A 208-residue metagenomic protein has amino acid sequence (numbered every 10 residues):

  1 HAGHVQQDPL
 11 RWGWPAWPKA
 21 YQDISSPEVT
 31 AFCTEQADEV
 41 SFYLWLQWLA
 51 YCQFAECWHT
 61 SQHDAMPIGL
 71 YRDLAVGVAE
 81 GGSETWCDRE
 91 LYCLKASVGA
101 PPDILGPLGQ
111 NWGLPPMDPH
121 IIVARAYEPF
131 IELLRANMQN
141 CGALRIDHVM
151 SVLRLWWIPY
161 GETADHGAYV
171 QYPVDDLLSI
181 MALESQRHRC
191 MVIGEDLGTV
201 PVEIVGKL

Functional and structural regions predicted by a protein language model:
H1-A55, G77-L208: Alpha-amylase-like alpha-glycosidases and glucanotransferases acting on alpha-linked glucans and related
W48-H63, P67-G69: Active-site pocket-lining segments that scaffold enzyme catalytic pockets across diverse folds
D73: Ligand-binding beta-strand-loop-alpha-helix segment within the catalytic cores of soluble metabolic enzymes
